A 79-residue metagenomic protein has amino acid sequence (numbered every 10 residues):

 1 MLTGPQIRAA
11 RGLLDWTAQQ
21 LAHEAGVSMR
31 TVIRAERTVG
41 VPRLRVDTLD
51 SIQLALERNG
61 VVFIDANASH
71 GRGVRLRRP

Functional and structural regions predicted by a protein language model:
M1-L2: A detector for short, charged/polar N-terminal pre-domain segments
I7-Q20: Short basic helix-loop element that most often maps to the first helix and adjoining turn of HTH DNA-binding modules
A10, E24, A35: Residues in the recognition helix of alpha-helical DNA-binding motifs
G26, V46-F63: DNA major-groove recognition helix of helix-turn-helix/homeodomain DNA-binding modules
V27-L44: Recognition helix of helix-turn-helix/homeodomain-like DNA-binding domains that insert into the DNA major groove
V61-P79: Helix-turn-helix/homeodomain-like alpha-helical modules used for DNA recognition and transcription-factor dimerization
